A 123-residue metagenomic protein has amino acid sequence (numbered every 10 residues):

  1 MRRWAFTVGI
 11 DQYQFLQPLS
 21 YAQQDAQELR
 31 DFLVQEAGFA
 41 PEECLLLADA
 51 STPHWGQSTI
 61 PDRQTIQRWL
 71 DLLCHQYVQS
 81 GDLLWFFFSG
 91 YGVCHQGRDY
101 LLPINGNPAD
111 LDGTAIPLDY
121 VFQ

Functional and structural regions predicted by a protein language model:
M1-P18: Short glycine-rich His-centered loop
A5-T7, L46, W85-F87: Structural recognition of the beta-strand scaffold that forms the well-ordered cores of secreted hydrolase catalytic
D11-F15, D49-H54, G106-A109: A short, flexible beta-alpha/helix-coil linker loop
Q14-Q27, D31, L111: Glycine- and acidic-residue-enriched helix-capping/strand-helix junction motifs
A26, D31-D82: Functional beta-strand-loop-alpha-helix junction segments that form "active/interaction loops" within catalytic
S58-Q123: Caspase-like (clan CD) cysteine peptidase catalytic core
